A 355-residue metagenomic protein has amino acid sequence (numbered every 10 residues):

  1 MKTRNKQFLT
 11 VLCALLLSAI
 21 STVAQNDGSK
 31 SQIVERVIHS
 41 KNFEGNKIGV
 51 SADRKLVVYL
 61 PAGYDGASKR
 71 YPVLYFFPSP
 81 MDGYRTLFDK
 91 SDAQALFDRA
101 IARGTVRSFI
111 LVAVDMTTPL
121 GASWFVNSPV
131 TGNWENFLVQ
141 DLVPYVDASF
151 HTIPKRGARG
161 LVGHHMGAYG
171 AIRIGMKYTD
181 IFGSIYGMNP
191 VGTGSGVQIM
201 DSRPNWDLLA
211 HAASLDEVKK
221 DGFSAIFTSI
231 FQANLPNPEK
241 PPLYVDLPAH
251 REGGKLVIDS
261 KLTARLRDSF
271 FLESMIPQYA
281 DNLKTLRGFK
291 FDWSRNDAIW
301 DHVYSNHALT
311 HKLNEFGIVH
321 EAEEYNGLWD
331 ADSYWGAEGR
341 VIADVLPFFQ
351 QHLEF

Functional and structural regions predicted by a protein language model:
K2-T10: Bacterial N-terminal signal peptides that target proteins for export
T10-A19: Bacterial N-terminal signal peptides
I20-A24: Sec/Tat signal peptide C-region and signal peptidase I cleavage site
Q25-F355: Non-catalytic cap/lid and distal C-terminal segments of serine-dependent acyl enzymes
